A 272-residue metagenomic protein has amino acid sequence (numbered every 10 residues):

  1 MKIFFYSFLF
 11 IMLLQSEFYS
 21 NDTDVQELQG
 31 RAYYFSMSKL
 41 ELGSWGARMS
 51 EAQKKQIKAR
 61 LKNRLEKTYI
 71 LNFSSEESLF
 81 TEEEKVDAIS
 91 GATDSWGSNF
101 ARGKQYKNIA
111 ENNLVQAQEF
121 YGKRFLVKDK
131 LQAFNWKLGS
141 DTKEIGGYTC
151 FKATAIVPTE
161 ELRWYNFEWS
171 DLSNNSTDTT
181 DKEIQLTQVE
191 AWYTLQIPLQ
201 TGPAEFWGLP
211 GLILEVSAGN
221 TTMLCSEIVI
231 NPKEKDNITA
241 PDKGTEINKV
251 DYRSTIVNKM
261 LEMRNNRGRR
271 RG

Functional and structural regions predicted by a protein language model:
M1-E27, G272: Bacterial Sec-dependent N-terminal signal peptides
D22-G272: Extended soluble regions of mature proteins
